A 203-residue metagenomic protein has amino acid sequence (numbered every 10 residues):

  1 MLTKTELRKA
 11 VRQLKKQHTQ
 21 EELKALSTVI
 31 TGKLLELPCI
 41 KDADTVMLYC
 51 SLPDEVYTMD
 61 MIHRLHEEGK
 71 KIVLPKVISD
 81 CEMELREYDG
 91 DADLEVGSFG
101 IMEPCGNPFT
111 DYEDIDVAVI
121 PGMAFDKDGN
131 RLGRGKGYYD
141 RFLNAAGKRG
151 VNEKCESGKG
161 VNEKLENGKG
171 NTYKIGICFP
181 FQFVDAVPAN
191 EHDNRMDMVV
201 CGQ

Functional and structural regions predicted by a protein language model:
M1-D114: N-terminal active-site beta-alpha-beta segment that forms phosphate/nucleotide-binding and substrate-recognition loops
L2, Q13, Q17, E113-A118 (+3 more regions): Surface-exposed, charge/polar-rich loops and edge strands
L48-C50, I120-P121, C201: Redox-cofactor binding/interface segments in oxidoreductases and associated redox assembly factors
M102-P104, P121-A124: A structured binding-face within diverse protein domains that lines the active/interaction site
Y138: Active-site glycine-rich loop that binds ribose-phosphate moieties when present
